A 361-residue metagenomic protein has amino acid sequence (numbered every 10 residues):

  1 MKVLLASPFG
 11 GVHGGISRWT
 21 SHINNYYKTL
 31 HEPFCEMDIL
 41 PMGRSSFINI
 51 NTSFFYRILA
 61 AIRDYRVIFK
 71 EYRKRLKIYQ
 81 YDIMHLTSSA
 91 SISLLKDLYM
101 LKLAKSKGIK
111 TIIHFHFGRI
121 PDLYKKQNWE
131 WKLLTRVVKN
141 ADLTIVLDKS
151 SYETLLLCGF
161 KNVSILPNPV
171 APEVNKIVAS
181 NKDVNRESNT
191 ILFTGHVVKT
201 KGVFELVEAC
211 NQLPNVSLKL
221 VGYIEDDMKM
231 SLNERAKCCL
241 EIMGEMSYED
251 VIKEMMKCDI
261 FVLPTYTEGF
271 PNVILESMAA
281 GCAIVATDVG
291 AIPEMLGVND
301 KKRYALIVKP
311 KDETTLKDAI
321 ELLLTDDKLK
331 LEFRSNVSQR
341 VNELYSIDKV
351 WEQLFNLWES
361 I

Functional and structural regions predicted by a protein language model:
L4-L5, K182-K201, V207-L213, K219-V221: Conserved donor-binding/catalytic core segment of Leloir-type glycosyltransferases
L134-I177: Donor nucleotide-sugar binding/catalytic pocket of nucleotide-sugar-dependent glycosyltransferases
K229-E249: Nucleotide-activated donor-binding/catalytic signature segment of Leloir-type glycosyltransferases, i.e., the conserved
E245-M246, K253-C258: Short alpha-helical donor nucleotide-sugar binding micro-motif in glycosyltransferases
Y266: Aromatic "clamp/platform" in nucleotide-sugar-dependent glycosyltransferases that forms part of the donor/acceptor
A283-A286, G290: Short hydrophobic beta-strand element within catalytic cores of glycosyltransferases and related nucleotide-activated
V298-E313, L322-D327: Conserved acidic donor-binding segment of nucleotide-sugar-dependent glycosyltransferases
L322, L329-L344, N356: A short, well-ordered alpha-helix in the C-terminal region of glycosyltransferases
